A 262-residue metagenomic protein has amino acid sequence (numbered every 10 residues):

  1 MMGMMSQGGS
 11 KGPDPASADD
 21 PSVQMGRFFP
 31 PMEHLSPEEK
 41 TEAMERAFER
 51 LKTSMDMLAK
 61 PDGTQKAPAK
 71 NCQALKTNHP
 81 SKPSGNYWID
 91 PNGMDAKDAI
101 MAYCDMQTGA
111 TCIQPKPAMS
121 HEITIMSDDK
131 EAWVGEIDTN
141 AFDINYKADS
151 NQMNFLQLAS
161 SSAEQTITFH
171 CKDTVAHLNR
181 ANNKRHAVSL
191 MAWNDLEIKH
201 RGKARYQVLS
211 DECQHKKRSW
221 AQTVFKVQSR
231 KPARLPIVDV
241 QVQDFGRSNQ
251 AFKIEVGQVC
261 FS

Functional and structural regions predicted by a protein language model:
M1-S262: Mature extracellular or lumenal effector domains of secreted proteins and single-pass membrane receptors/adhesion
